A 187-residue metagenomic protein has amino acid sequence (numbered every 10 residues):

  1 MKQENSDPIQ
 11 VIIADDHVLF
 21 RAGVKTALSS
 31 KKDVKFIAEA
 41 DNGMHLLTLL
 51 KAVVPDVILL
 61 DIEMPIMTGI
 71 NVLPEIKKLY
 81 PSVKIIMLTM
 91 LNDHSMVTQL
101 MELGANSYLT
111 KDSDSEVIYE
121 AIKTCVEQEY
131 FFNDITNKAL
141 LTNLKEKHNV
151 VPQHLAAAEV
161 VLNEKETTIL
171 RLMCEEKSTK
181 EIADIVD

Functional and structural regions predicted by a protein language model:
D7-F20, V24-L28, I58, L162: Conserved acidic segment of CheY-like receiver
D15, D61, T89: Active-site residues of response regulator receiver
D33-D41, L49: Short hydrophobic/Thr-rich beta-strand motif most characteristic of the beta2 strand and flanking loop of CheY-like
N42-H45, T68-N71: Acidic catalytic/metal-coordinating carboxylates
V53-L59: Active-site beta3 strand of CheY-like receiver
M64: Receiver (REC) domain active-site loop signature in two-component systems and cognate sites in sensor histidine kinases
M96-M101, S107, D112-V160, T168: Short, flexible helix-to-coil linker/hinge segments that flank and couple to helix-turn-helix
P152-D187: Helix-turn-helix DNA-binding segment
